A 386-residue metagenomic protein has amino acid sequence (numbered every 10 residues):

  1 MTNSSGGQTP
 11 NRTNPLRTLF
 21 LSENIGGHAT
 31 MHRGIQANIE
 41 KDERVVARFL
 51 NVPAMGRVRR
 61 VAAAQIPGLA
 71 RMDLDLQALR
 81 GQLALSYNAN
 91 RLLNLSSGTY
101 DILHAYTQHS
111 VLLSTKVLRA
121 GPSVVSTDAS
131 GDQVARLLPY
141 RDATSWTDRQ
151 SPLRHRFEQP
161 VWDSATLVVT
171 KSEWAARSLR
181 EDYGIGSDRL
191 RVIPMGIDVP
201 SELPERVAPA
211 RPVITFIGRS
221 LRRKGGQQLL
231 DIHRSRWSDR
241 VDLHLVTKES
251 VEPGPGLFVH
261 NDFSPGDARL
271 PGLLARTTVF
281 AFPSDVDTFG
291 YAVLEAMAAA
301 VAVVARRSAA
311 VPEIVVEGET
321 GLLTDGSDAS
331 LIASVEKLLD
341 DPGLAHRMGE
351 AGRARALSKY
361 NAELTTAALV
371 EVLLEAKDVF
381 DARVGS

Functional and structural regions predicted by a protein language model:
A70, R119-Q159: Acceptor-binding helix/loop patch of EC 2.4 sugar-transfer enzymes, predominantly nucleotide-sugar-dependent
W174, G196: Carbohydrate-associated surface elements
V199-P200, P204-K224, L229-S235, L243-H244: Conserved donor-binding/catalytic core segment of Leloir-type glycosyltransferases
T247-G272, T278-V279: Nucleotide-activated donor-binding/catalytic signature segment of Leloir-type glycosyltransferases, i.e., the conserved
G254, S308-G318, L322-L323: Short acidic/histidine- and often glycine-rich active-site loop of Leloir-type glycosyltransferases that engages
D285: Aromatic "clamp/platform" in nucleotide-sugar-dependent glycosyltransferases that forms part of the donor/acceptor
A302-A305: Short hydrophobic beta-strand element within catalytic cores of glycosyltransferases and related nucleotide-activated
E317-G318, L322-D328, K337-G343: Conserved acidic donor-binding segment of nucleotide-sugar-dependent glycosyltransferases
